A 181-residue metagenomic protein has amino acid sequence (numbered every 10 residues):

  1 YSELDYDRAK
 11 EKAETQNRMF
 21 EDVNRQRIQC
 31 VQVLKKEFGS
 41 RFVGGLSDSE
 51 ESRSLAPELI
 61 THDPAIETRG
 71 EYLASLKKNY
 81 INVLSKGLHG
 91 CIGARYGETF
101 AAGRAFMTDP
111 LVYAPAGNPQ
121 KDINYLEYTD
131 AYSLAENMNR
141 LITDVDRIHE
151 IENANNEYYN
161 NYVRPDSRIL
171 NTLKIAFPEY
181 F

Functional and structural regions predicted by a protein language model:
Y1-H89, G93, M107-G117: Nucleotide-sugar donor-binding catalytic core of glycosyltransferases
E58-P64, R69-F181: Catalytic binding pocket for nucleotide-activated donors in carbohydrate/polymer assembly enzymes
